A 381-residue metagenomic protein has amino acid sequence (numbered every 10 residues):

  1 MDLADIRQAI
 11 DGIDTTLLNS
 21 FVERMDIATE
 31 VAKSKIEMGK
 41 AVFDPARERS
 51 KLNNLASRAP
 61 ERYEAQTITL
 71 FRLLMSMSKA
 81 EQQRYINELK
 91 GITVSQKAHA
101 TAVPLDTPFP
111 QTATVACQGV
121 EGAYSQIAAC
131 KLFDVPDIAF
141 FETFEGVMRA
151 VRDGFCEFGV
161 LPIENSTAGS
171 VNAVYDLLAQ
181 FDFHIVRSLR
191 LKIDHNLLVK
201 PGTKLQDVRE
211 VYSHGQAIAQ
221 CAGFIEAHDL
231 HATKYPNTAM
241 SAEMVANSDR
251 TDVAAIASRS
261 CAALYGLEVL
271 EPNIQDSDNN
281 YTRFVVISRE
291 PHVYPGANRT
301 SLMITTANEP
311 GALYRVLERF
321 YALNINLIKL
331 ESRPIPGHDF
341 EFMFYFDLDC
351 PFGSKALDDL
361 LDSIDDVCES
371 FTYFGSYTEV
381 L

Functional and structural regions predicted by a protein language model:
M1-L381: Domain-level signature for soluble enzymes in the chorismate/prephenate branch of the shikimate pathway
